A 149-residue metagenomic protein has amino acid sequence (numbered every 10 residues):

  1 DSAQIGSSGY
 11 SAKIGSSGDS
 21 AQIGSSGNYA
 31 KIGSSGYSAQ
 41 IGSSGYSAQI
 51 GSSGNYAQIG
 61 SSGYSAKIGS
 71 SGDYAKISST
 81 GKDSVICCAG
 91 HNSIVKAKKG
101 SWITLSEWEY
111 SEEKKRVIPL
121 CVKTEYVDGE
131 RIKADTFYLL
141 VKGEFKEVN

Functional and structural regions predicted by a protein language model:
D1-T80: Thr-biased low-complexity repeat/linker tracts and other Thr-enriched repetitive architectures
S43, S52-S53, V85-N149: Intrinsically disordered, low-complexity terminal regions
